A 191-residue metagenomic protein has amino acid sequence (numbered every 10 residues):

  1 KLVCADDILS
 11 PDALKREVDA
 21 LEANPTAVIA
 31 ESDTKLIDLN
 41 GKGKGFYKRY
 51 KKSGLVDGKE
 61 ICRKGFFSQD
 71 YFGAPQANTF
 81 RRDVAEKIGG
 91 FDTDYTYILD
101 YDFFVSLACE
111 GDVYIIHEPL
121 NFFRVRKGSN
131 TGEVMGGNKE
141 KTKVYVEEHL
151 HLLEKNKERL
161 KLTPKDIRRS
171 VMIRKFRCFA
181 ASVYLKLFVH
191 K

Functional and structural regions predicted by a protein language model:
K1-I8: Short beta-strand-to-loop acidic/aromatic patch adjacent to the donor-nucleotide binding site
I8, D12, R16-D19, D102-S106 (+2 more regions): Alpha-helical elements of Rossmann-like donor-binding domains used by nucleotide-donor carbohydrate transfer enzymes
D12-F46: Conserved donor NDP-sugar-binding/catalytic core segment of glycosyltransferases
E17-A20, N78, N121, H149 (+1 more regions): Polar/charged side chains located within well-ordered beta-strands of beta-rich proteins
S32, Y50-Y145: Conserved nucleotide-sugar donor-binding catalytic segment
G136-E147, L162-K191: Non-catalytic, C-terminal membrane-associated alpha-helical segments of glycosyltransferases
